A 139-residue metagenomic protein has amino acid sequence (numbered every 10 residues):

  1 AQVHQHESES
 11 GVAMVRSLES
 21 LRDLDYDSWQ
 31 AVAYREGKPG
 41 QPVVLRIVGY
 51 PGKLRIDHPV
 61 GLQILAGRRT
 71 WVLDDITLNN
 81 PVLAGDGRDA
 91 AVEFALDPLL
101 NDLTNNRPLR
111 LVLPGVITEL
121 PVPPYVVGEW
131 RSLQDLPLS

Functional and structural regions predicted by a protein language model:
H4-K38: Low-complexity, acidic Ser/Thr/Pro/Gly-rich terminal tails and inter-domain linkers that flank the onset of structured
G11-S17, R55-V60, D102-L109: A short, compositionally biased
D23, Q63-L65, V112-P114: A general beta-strand register signal
D25-I64: Short, surface-exposed binding/anchoring microloops in extracellular/periplasmic proteins
A31-A33, V72-T77, E119-Y125: Short amphipathic beta-strand/extended segments with alternating polar/hydrophobic composition
G40-Q41, N80-D89, V126-S139: Short, surface-exposed linear segments at secondary-structure transitions and domain or protein termini
R68-I117: Short, solvent-exposed, Trp/other aromatic-anchored flexible loops in extracytoplasmic proteins
T104-R107, V112-S139: C-terminal partner/receptor-binding element of secreted or periplasmic proteins
